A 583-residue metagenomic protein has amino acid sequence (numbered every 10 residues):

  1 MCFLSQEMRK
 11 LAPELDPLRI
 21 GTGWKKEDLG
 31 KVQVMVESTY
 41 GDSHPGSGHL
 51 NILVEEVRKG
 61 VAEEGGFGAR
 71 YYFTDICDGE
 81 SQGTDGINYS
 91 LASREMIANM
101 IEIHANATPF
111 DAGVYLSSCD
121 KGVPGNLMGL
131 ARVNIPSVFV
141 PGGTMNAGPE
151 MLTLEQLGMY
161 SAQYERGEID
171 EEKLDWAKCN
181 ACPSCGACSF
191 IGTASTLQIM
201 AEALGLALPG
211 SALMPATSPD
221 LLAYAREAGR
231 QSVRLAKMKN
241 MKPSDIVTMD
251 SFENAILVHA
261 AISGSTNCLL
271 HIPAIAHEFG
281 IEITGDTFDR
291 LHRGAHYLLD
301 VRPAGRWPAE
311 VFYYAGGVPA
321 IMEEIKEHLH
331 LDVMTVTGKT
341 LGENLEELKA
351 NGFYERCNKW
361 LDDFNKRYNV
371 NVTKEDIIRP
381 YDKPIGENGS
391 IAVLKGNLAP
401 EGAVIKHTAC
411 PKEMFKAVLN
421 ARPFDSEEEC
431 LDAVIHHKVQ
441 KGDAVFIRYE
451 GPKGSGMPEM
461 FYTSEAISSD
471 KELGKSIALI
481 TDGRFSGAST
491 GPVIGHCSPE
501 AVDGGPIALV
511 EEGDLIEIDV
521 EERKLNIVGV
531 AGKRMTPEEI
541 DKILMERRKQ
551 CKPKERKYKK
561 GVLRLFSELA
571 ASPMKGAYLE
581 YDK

Functional and structural regions predicted by a protein language model:
M1-G46, E55-F73, G79, D85-S90 (+5 more regions): Catalytic or ion-coupling anion/metal-binding cores of large enzyme and transporter domains
H49: Glycine-/small-residue-enriched capping loops at alpha/beta junctions
I52: Acidic/charged coordination and interface sites in well-structured regions
S90-N99: Glycine-rich, highly charged phosphate/nucleotide-binding loops
A105-N126, S137-P141: A short, small-residue-rich loop immediately preceding and capping a beta-strand
